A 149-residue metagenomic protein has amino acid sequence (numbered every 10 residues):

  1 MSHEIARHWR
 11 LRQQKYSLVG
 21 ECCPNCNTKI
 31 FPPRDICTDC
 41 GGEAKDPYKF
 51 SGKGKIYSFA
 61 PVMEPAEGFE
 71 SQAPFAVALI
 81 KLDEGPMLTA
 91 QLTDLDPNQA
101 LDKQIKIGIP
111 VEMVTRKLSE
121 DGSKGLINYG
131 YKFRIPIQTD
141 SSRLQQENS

Functional and structural regions predicted by a protein language model:
S17-G20, R34: Residues immediately within or flanking Cys/His clusters that coordinate Zn2+ in small zinc-binding modules
C22-N25, I36-G42: Short, cysteine/histidine-rich loop/knuckle motifs that typically chelate Zn2+
F31, A44-D46: Short functional micro-motifs and their immediate structural scaffolds
G54-Y57, L92: Conserved hydrophobic positions within beta-strands
A60-P65, L118: Short, conserved beta-turn/loop elements at beta-strand boundaries and strand-helix junctions
P65-L79, N128-G130: Short aromatic-glycine-enriched beta-strand elements
D96-E112: Short nucleic-acid-contacting surface segments enriched for D/E, G, S/T with interspersed K/R
V114-N148: OB-fold/S1-family single-stranded nucleic acid-binding modules
